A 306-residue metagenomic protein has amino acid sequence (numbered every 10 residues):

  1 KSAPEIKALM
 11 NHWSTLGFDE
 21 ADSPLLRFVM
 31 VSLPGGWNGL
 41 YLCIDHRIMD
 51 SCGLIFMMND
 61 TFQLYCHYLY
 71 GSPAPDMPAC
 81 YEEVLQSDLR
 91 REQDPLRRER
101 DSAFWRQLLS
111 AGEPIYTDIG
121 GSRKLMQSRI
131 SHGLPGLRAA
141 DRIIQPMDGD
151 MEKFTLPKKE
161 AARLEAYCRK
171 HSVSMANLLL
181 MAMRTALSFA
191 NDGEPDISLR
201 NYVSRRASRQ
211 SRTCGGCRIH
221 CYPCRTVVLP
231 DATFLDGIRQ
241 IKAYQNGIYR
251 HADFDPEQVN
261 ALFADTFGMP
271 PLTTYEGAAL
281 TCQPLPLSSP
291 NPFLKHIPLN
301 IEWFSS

Functional and structural regions predicted by a protein language model:
K1-L42, M49-C52, P114, D150-L156: Acyl-thioester-dependent condensation/acyltransferase catalytic cores
K1-P4, P24, C80-D150, A232: Short amphipathic alpha-helices and their capping loops
M10, L54-Y65, I238-Q245: Short amphipathic C-terminal alpha-helix that caps PH/PH-like domains
A21-R27, E276, I297-L299, S306: Short beta-strand or tight-loop elements that sit immediately N-terminal to catalytic metal-binding acidic residues
L26-E83: Active-site-proximal acidic secondary-structure segment that organizes catalysis
G36-W37, E92-S102, Y167-A176, A190-N300: His-Asp-centered acyl/peptidyl-transfer active-site segments
L42-N59, P146-D192, D231, Y249-D253: Acyl activation and transfer enzymes in specialized metabolism, enriched for ANL adenylate-forming modules
T61-S72, L109-Y116, A186-N191, T226 (+2 more regions): A generic secondary-structure signal for well-formed alpha-helical elements
